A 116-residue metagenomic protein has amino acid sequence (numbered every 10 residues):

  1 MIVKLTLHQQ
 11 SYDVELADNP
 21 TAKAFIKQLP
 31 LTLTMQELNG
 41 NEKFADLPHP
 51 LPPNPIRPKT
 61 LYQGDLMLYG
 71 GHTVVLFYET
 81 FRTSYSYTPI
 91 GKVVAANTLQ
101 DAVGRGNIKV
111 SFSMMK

Functional and structural regions predicted by a protein language model:
M1-F44: N-terminal secretory signal peptides
L33-K116: Glycine-rich active-site loops that engage anionic ligands at enzyme catalytic sites
